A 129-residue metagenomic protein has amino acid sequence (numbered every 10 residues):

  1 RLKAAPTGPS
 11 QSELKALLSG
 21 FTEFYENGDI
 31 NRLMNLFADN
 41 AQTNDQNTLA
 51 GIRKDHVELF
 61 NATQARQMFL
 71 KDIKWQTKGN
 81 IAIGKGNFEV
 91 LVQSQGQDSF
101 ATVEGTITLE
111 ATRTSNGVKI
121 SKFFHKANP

Functional and structural regions predicted by a protein language model:
R1-L2, T7, I83, E104-P129: Short beta-strand edge/turn micro-motifs at domain boundaries
R1-N31, N35: Short, low-complexity N-terminal intrinsically disordered segments enriched in polar/charged residues
K15, M34-K71: Short solvent-exposed beta->alpha transition segments
F21, L33-M34, A41, I52 (+2 more regions): Hydrophobic pocket/interface hotspot
N40-Q42, V90-L91, K126-P129: Solvent-exposed loop/turn segments at secondary-structure junctions within structured extracellular/periplasmic domains
T43, W75, F123-H125: Hydrophobic/anchoring residues in structured secondary elements
A50, W75-Q76, A127-P129: Exposed acidic/polar residues on beta-strands and adjacent loops within beta-sheet cores, strongest in beta-propeller
V57-A101: Surface-exposed, charged secondary-structure patches
